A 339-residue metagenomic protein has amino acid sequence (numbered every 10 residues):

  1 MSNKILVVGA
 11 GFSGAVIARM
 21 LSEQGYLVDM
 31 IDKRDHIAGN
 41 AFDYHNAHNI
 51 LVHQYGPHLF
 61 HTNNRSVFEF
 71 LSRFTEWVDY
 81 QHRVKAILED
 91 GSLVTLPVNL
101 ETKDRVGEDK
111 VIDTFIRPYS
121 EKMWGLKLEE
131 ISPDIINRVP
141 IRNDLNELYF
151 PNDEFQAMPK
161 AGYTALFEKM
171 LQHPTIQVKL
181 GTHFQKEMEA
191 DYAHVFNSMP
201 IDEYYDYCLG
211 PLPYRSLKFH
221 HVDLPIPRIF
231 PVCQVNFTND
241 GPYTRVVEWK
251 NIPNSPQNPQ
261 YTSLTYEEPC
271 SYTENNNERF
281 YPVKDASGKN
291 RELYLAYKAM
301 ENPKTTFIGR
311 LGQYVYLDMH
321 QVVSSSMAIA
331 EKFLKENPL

Functional and structural regions predicted by a protein language model:
N3, G25, P174, D191-A193 (+1 more regions): Short, well-ordered alpha-helix to beta-strand connector turns
N3-M30: N-terminal Rossmann-like FAD-binding beta1-loop-alpha1 element of flavoenzymes
G14-A15, I37-N40, Y316: Short N-terminal binding/cap micro-motifs at the start of the first secondary-structure element
R19, E23, D43, Q172 (+3 more regions): Short, well-ordered alpha-helices that flank and scaffold nucleotide-derived cofactor binding pockets
S22-A47: Glycine-rich FAD pyrophosphate-binding loop
H48-K110: Dinucleotide-binding Rossmann-like beta1-alpha1 core, especially the glycine-rich loop that anchors the ADP
D90-H194, S198-Y207: Active-site/ligand-binding neighborhood in enzyme catalytic cores
Y192, E203-L339: C-terminal segments that line or cap access tunnels to active or ligand-binding sites in enzymes and enzyme-associated
